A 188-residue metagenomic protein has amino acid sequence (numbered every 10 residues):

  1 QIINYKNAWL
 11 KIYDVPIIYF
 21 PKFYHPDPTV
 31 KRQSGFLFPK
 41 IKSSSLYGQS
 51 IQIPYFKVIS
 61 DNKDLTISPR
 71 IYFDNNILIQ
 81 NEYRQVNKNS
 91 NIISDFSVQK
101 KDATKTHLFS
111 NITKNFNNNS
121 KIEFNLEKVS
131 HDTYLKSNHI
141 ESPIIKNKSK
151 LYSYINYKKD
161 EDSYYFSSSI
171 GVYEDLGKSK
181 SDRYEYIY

Functional and structural regions predicted by a protein language model:
Q1-Y188: Outer-membrane beta-barrel proteins and related beta-barrel translocases across Gram-negative bacteria
